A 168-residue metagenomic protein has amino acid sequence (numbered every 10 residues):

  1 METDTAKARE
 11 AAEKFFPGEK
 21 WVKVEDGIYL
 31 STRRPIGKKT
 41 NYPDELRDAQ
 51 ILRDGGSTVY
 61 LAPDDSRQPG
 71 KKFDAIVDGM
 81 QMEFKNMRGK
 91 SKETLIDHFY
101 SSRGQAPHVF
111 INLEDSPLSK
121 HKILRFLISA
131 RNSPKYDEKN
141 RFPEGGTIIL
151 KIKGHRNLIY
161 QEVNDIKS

Functional and structural regions predicted by a protein language model:
M1-S66, M87-S168: Metal-dependent nuclease catalytic core centered on acidic motifs
T58-V59, F73-A75: Proteins with a high burden of low-complexity, intrinsically disordered sequence enriched in S/T/G/P/A and R, requiring
Q68-K71: Short acidic/glycine-enriched loop/turn segments that link adjacent beta-strands
A75-N86: Conserved catalytic cores of phosphodiester-cleaving nucleases, focusing on short active-site segments
